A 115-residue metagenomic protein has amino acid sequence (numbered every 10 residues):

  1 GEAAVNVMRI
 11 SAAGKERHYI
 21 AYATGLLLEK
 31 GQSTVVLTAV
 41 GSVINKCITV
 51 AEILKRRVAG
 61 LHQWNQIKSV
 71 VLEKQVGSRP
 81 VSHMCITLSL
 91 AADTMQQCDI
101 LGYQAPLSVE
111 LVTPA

Functional and structural regions predicted by a protein language model:
G1-Q32, V43-A115: Long, charged, low-complexity intrinsically disordered regions
